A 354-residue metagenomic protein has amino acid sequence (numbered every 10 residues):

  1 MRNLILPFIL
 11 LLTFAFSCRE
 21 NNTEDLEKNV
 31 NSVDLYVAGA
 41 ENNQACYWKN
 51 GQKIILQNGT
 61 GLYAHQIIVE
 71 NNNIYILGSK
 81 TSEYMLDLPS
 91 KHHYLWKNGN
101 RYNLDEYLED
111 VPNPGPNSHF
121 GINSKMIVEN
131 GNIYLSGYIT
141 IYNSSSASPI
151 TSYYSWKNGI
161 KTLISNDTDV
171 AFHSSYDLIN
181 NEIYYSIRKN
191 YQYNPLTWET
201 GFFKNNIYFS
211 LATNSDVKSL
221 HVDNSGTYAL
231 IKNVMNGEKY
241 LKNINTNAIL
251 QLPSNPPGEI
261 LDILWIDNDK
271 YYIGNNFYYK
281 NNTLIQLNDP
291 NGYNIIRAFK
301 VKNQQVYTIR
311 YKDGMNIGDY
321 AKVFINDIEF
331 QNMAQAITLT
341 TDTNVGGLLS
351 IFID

Functional and structural regions predicted by a protein language model:
R2-N3, F8-L35: Bacterial Sec-dependent N-terminal signal peptides
E24-D354: Residue-level hotspots at or immediately adjacent to binding/recognition sites across diverse folds
